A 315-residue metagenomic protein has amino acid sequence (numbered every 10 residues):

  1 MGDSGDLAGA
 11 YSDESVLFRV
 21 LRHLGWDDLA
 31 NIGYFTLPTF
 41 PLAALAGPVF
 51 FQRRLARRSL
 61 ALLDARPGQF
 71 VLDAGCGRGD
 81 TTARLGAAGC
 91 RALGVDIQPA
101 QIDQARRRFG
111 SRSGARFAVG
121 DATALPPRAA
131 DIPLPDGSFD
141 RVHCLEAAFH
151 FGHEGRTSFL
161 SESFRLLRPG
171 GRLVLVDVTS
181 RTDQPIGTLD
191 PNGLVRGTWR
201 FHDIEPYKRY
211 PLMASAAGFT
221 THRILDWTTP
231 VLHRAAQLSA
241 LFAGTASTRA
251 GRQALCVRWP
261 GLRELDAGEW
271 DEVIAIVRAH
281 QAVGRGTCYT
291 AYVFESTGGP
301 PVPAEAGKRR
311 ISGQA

Functional and structural regions predicted by a protein language model:
M1-T39: N-terminal, positively charged/glycine-rich alpha-helical extensions of SAM-dependent methyltransferases
V49-P67: Conserved alpha-helix/loop element of class I SAM-dependent methyltransferases that forms part of the SAM/SAH-binding
L72, R78-R128: Class I SAM-dependent methyltransferase SAM/SAH-binding core
P127-V142: A short acidic, Gly/Pro-enriched loop at the edge of an enzyme's catalytic core that lines a small-molecule cofactor
T157-R172: A short glycine-rich, Lys/Arg-flanked "PGG" loop and its adjoining helix->strand segment in the class I
V178-F201: Short, glycine-/aromatic-enriched active-site segment of Class I SAM-dependent methyltransferases
V195-P260, I274-A279: Substrate-binding/catalytic lobe of Class I Rossmann-like enzymes that use SAM or dcSAM, i.e., the mid-to-C-terminal
L265-A315: C-terminal lobe and adjacent flexible extensions of AdoMet/dcAdoMet transferase-like proteins
